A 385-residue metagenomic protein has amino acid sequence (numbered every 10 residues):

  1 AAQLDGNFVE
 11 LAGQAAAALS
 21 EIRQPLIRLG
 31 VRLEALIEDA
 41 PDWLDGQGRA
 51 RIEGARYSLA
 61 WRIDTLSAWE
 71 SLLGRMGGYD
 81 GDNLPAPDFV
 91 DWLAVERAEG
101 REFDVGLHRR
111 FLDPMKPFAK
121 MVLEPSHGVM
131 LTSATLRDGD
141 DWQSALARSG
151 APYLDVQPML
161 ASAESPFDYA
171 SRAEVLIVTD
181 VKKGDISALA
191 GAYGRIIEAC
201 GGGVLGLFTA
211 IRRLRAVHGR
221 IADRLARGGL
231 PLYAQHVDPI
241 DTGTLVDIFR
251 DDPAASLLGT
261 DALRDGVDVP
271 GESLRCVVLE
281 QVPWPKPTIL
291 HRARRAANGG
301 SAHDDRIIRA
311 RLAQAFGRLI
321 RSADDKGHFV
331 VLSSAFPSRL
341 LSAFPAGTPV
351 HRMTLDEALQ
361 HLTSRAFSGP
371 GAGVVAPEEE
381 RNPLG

Functional and structural regions predicted by a protein language model:
A1-R224: Conserved coupling segment at the C-terminus of the helicase ATP-binding
P125, G228, P270-S273, F344-T348: Short, structured coil segments at secondary-structure junctions
R148, I196-A199, R224-G228, D252-A255 (+1 more regions): Conserved, well-folded catalytic cores of nucleic-acid-processing and energy-transducing macromolecular machines
G150-P152, R294-S301, G347-L359: Acidic, Ser/Thr-rich peripheral helices and adjacent loops at domain boundaries
P166-E174, V178-G184, V237-R339: Conserved RecA-like P-loop NTPase helicase motor core
K182, R213-R215, G219-T244, I248-F249: Conserved C-terminal RecA-like helicase domain
G228-L232, R275-E280, R352-M353: Short hydrophobic/aromatic-enriched beta-strand-loop microsegments
V330-G385: N-terminal targeting/trafficking signals and adjacent low-complexity tails
